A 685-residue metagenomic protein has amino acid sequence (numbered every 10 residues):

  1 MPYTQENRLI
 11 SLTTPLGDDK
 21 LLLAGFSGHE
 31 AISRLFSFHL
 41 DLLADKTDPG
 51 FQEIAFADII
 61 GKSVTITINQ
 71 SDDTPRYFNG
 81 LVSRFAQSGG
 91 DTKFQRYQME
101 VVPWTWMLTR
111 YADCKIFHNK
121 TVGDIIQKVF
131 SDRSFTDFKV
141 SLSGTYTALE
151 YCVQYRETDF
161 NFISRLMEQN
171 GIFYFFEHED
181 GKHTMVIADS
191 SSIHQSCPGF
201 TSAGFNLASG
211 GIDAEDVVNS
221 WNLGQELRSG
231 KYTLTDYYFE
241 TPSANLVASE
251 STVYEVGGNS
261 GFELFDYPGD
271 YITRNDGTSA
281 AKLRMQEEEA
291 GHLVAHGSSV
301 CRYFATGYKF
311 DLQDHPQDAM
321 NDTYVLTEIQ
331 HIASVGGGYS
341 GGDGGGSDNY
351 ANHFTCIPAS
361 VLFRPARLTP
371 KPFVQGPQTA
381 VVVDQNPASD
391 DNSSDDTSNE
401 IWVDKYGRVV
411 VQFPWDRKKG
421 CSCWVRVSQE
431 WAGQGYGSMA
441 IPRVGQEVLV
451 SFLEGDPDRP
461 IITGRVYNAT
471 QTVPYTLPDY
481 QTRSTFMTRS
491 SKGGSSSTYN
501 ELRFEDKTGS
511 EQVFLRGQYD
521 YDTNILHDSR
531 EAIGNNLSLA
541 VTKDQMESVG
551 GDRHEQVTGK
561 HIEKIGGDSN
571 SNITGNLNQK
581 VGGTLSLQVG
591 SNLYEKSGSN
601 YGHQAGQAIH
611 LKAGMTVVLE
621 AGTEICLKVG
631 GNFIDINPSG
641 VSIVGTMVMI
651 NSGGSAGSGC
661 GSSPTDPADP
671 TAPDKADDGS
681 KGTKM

Functional and structural regions predicted by a protein language model:
M1-K115, Q169, H292: Assembly/oligomerization scaffold segments
H39-I54, E289-S299, R367, W431-G437: Short alpha-helix capping/helix-loop boundary micro-motifs
D58-I59, F304, P442: Short, well-ordered loop/turn sites that connect or cap secondary structure elements
T74, G90-D91, K120-K139, G144 (+1 more regions): Extended, domain-scale alpha-helical bundle/helix-rich regions
A86-V101, I332-Y350, F354, D390-K405 (+2 more regions): Short, solvent-exposed secondary-structure boundary/capping segments
F176, V186-A188, Q195, V374-E620 (+2 more regions): Structural signature for extended repeat/solenoid scaffolds and their inter-repeat hinge/linker regions, spanning
M185, Q195-P198, K612-M685: Intrinsic-disorder/coil detector with helix-boundary
D318-T379, T463-A469, V473, P478 (+2 more regions): Acidic, low-complexity/disordered segments
